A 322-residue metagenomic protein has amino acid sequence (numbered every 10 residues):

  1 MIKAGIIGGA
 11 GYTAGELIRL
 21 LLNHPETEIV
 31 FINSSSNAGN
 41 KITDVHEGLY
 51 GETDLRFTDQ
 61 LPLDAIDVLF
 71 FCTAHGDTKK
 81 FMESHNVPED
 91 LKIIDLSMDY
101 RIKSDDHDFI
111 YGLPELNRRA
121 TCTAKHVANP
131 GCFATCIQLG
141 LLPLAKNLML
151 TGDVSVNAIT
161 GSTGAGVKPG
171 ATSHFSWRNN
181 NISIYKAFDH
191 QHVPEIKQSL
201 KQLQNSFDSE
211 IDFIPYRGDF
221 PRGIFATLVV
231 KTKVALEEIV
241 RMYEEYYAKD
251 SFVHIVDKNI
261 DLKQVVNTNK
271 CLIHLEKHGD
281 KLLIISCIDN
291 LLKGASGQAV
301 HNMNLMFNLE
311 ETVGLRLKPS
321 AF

Functional and structural regions predicted by a protein language model:
M1-N180, Y185-A187, N205-S206, H274-H278 (+2 more regions): N-terminal Rossmann-like NAD(P) cofactor-binding subdomain of oxidoreductases, focused on the glycine-rich
I18, Q138-A145, V193-K197, V240 (+2 more regions): Predominant activation on well-ordered alpha-helical scaffold segments within soluble catalytic domains
L20, H24, N147, S199-L203 (+3 more regions): Change "in soluble alpha/beta enzymes" to "in soluble alpha/beta proteins
A124, I182, G223-T227, L283: Short, solvent-exposed beta-strand edge segments and adjacent coil->beta transition regions
I184-F188, Y216, D261-V265: Short Gly/Pro-enriched turn/cap motifs at secondary-structure boundaries
F188-I255: C-terminal substrate-binding/catalytic lobe of Rossmann-fold NAD(P)-dependent dehydrogenases
A226-F322: C-terminal active-site/capping subdomain that shapes the small-molecule cofactor and substrate pocket of enzyme
